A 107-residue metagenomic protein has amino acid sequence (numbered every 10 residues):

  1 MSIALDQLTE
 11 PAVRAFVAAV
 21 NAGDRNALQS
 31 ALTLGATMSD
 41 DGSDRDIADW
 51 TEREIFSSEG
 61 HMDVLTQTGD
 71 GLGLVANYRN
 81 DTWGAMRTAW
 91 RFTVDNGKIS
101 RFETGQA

Functional and structural regions predicted by a protein language model:
M1-A22, S30, L34: Short, low-complexity N-terminal intrinsically disordered segments enriched in polar/charged residues
F16, A27-Q29, A36, I47 (+3 more regions): Hydrophobic pocket/interface hotspot
A22-R25, D41: Alpha-helix boundary/capping and short turn/kink residues
A31-R45, W50-R53: A short gly/proline-enriched turn/hairpin at secondary-structure junctions
A48-D95, T104: Surface-exposed, charged secondary-structure patches
